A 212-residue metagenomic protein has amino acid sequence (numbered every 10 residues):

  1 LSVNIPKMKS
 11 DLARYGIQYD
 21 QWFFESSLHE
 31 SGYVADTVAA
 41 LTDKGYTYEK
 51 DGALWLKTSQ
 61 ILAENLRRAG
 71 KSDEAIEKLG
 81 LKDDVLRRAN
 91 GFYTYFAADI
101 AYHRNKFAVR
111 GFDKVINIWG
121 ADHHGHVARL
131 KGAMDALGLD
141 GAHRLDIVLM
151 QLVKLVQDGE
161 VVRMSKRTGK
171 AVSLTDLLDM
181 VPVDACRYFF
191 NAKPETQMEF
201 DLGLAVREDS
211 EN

Functional and structural regions predicted by a protein language model:
L1-D51, K106-G120, H143-Q151, Q197-E211: Conserved alpha/beta enzyme-core scaffolds, especially Rossmann-like or related mixed alpha/beta domains that build
S2, P6, T94, D179-M180: Alpha-helix N-cap/helix-start motif at coil-to-helix transitions, marked by capping-box chemistry
K7, A98-Y102, R129: Well-ordered alpha-helical segments embedded in enzymatic catalytic cores
D20, L56, Y95, H124 (+1 more regions): Short, electropositive, low-hydrophobicity segments enriched in small/polar residues
S27-E30, Q60-A63, V153-L155: Short, internal active-site loops enriched in acidic
Y33-A108, M134: A contiguous, basic/glycine-rich beta-loop/short-helix subdomain that forms a polymer-engagement track
H103, F107-N212: Catalytic adenosine-cofactor/nucleotide-binding cores of aminoacyl-tRNA synthetases and other
